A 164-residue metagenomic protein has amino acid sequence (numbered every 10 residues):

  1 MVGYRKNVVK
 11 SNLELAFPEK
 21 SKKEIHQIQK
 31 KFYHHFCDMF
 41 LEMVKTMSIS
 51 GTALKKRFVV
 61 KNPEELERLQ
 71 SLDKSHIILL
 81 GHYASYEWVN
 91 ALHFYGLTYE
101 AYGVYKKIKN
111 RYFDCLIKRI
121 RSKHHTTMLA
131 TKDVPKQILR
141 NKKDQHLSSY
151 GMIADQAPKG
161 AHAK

Functional and structural regions predicted by a protein language model:
M1-I77, A84-S85: Membrane-proximal helical "anchor" segments flanking the first transmembrane region of inner-membrane enzymes
M47-K164: Soluble catalytic domains of membrane acyltransferases
